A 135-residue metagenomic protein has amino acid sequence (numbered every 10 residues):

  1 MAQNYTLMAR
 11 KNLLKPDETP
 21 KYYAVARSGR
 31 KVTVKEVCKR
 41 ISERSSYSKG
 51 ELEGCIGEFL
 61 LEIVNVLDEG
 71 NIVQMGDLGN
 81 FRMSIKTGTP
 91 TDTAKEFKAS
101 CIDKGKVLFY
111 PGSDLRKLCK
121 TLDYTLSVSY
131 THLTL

Functional and structural regions predicted by a protein language model:
Q3-D17: Intrinsically disordered, low-complexity serine/threonine- and proline-rich regulatory segments
K15-D17, Y22-E43, Y47: Ribosome large-subunit tunnel/peptidyl-transferase-proximal elements
C38-D77, R82-M83: Charged, well-structured alpha/beta interaction segments
D77, F109-P111: Flexible glycine-/small-residue-rich
M83-S84, L118: Switch/connector loops and helix/strand junctions flanking conserved nucleotide-binding motifs in nucleotide-processing
G88-K106: Short, low-complexity, polybasic intrinsically disordered segments
G112-Y130: Mixed-charge, glycine-accented linear interaction segment located at domain edges/termini
T131-L135: Conserved small/polar residues in nucleotide/adenosyl-binding loops
